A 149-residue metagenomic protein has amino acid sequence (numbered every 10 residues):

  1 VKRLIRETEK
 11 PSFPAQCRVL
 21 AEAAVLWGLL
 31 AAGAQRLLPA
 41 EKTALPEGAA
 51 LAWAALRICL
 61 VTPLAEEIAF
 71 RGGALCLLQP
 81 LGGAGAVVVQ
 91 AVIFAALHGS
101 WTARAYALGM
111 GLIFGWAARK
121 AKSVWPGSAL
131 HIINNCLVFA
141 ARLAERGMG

Functional and structural regions predicted by a protein language model:
K2-A32, P46-A55, Q79-A86: Interfacial transmembrane-helix boundary/kink motif in multi-pass membrane proteins
A31-A40, G48-G149: Transmembrane helix-loop-helix hairpins at the membrane interface of multi-pass integral membrane proteins
